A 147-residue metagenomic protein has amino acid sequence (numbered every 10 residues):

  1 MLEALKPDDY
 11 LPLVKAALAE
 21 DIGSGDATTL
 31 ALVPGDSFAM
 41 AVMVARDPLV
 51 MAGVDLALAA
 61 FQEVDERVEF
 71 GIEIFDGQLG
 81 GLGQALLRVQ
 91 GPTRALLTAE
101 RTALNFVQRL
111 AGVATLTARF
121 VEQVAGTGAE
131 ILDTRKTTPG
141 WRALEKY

Functional and structural regions predicted by a protein language model:
M1-Y147: Acidic/glycine-rich phosphate/pyrophosphate-binding loops and surrounding catalytic core that coordinate Mg2+
